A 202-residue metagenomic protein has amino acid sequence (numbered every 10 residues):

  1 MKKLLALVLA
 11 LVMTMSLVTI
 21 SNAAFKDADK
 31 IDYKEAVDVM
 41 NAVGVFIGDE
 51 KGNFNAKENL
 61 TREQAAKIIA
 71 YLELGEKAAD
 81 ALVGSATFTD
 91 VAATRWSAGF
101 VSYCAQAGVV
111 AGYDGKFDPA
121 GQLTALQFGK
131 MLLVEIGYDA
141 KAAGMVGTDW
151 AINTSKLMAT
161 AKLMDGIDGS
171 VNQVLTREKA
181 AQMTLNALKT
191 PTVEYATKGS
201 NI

Functional and structural regions predicted by a protein language model:
K2-K34, I47-A66, A70-A98, Q106-L126 (+2 more regions): Feature responds to low-complexity, polar/acidic, surface-exposed segments characteristic of secreted/exported proteins
V39-M40, C104: PEST-like intrinsically disordered low-complexity regions enriched in serine, proline, threonine and acidic/polar
K179, T184-L188: Extracellular, beta-strand-rich glycan-interacting domains
